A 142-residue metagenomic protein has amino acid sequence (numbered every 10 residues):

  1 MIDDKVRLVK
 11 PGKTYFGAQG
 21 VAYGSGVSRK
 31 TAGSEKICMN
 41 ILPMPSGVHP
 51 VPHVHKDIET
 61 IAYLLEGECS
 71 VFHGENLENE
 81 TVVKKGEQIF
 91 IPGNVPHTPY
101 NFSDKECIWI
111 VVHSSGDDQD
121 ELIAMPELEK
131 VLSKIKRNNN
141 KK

Functional and structural regions predicted by a protein language model:
M1-K36, A124-K142: A short, N-terminal "cap"/entry segment at the start of jelly-roll beta-barrel domains of the cupin/DSBH fold
A32, D57, N76, D104-K105: Short strand-connecting beta-turns/loops that link adjacent beta-strands
A32-E35, M44-V48, E66-S70, G116: Short, charged/polar surface micro-motifs in flexible loops or helix N-caps
M39-P43, I61, E80, Q88-F90 (+1 more regions): Conserved hydrophobic/aromatic beta-strand scaffold that supports enzyme active sites
N40-K56: Conserved short histidine dyad/triad with adjacent acidic residue
H49, I58-K85: A short beta-strand-loop-beta hairpin characteristic of the jelly-roll/cupin
V51-H53, V71-F72, E80, I91 (+1 more regions): Short beta-strand His + acidic residue motifs that chelate non-heme Fe in jelly-roll/DSBH and cupin folds
K84-K85, G93-Q119: Ligand-binding loop in jelly-roll beta-barrel domains
